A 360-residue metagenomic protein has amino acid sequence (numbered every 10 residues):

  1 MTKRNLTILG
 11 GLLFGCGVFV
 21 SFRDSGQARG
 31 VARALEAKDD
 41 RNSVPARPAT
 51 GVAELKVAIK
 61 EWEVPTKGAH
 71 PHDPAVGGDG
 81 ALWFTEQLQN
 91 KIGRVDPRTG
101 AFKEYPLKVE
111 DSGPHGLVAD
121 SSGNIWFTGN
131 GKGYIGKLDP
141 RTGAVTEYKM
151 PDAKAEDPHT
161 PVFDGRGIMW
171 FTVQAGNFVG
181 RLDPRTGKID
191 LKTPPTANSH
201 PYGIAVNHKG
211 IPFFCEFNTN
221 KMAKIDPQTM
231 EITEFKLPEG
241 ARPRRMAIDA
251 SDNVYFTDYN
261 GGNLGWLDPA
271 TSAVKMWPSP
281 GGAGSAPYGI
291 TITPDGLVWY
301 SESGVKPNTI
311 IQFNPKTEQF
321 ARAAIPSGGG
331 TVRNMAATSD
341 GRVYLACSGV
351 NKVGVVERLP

Functional and structural regions predicted by a protein language model:
L35-V57: Blade/loop signatures of beta-propeller domains
K60-N90: Beta-strand-rich domains and repeat architectures in extracellular enzymes and scaffolds, especially beta-propellers
K60-V64, A101-P106, T146-M150, K188-P194 (+3 more regions): A short beta-strand motif characteristic of beta-propeller blades
K67-D79, E110-S122, A153-R166, T196-K209 (+4 more regions): Beta-rich, blade/repeat-based domains predominating in secreted/periplasmic proteins but also intracellular
L82-L88, I125-G131, M169-A175, P212-N218 (+3 more regions): Conserved beta-strand positions in repeat-built beta-propeller and related beta-rich domains
K91-R94, G133-K137, N177-R181, K221-K224 (+3 more regions): A short loop-to-beta-strand structural motif that recurs across blades of beta-propeller domains
D96-G100, D139-G143, D183-G187, D226-M230 (+3 more regions): Short loop/turn segments that connect beta-strands within beta-propeller blades
G330-P360: Blade-level signature of beta-propeller repeat domains, shared across WD40, Kelch, NHL, RCC1 and BNR/Asp-box propellers
